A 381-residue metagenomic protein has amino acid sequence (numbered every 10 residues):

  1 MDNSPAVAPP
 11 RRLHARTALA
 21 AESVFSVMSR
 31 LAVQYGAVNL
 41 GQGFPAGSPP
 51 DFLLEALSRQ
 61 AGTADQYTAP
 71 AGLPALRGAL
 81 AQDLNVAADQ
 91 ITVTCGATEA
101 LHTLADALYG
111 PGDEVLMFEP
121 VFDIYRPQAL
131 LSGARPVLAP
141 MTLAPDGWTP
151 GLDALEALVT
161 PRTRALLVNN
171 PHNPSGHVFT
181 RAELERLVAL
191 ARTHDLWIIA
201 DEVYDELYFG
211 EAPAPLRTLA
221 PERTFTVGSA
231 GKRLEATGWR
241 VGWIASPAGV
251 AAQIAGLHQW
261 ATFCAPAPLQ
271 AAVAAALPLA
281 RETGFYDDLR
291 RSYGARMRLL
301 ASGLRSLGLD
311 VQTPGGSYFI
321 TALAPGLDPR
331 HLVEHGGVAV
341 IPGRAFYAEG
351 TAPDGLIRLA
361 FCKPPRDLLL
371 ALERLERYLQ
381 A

Functional and structural regions predicted by a protein language model:
D2-L13, A18-A21, V27-Y35, G41-R59 (+2 more regions): PLP-dependent class I/II
G62-Y67: A short acidic, glycine-rich active-site loop that binds or catalyzes chemistry on phosphate/adenosine moieties
L76-R77: Class I S-adenosyl-L-methionine
